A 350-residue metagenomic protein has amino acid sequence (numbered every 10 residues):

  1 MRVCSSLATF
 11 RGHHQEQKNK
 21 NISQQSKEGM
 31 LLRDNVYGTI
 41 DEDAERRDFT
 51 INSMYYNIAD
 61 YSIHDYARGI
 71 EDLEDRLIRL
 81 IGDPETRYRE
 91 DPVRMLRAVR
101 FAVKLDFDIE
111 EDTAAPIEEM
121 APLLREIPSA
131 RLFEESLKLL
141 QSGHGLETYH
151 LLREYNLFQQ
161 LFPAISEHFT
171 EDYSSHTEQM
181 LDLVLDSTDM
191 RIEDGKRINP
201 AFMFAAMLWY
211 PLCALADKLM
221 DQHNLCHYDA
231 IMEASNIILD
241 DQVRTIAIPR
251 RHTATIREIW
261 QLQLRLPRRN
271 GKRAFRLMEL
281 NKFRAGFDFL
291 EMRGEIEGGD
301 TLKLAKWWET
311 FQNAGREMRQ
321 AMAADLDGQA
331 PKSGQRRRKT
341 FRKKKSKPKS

Functional and structural regions predicted by a protein language model:
M1-S350: Catalytic cores of the polymerase beta-like nucleotidyltransferase superfamily and closely associated nucleotide
